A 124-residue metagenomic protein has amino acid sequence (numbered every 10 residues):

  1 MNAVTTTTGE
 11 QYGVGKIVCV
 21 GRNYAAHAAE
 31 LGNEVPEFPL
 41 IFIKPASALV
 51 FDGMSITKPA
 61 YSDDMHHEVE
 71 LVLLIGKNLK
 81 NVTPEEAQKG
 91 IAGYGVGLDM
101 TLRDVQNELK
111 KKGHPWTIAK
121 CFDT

Functional and structural regions predicted by a protein language model:
M1-T124: Catalytic-core "active-site belt" of small-molecule-metabolizing enzymes, emphasizing His/Asp/Glu-rich regions
